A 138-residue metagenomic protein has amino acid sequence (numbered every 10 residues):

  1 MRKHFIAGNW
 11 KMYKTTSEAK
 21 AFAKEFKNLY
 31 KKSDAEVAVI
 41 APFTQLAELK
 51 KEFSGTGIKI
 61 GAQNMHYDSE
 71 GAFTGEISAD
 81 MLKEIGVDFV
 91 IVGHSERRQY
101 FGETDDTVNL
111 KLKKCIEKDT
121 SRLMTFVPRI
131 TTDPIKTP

Functional and structural regions predicted by a protein language model:
M1-P138: Active-site loop-to-helix "anion-binding N-cap" substructures in soluble metabolic enzymes
